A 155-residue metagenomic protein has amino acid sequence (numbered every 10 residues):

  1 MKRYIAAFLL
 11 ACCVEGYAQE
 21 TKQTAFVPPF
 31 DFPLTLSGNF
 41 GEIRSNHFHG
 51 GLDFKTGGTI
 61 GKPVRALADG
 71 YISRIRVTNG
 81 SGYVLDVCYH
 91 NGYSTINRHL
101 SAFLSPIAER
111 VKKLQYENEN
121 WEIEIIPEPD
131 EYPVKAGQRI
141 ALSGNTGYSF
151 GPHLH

Functional and structural regions predicted by a protein language model:
Y4-C13: Sec-dependent N-terminal signal peptides
C13-V14, E119: Short, flexible coil/linker elements and helix-boundary hinge sites characteristic of intrinsically disordered
A18-T95, S101-P106, W121-E122, E128-D130 (+2 more regions): Surface-exposed, glycine-biased beta-strand/turn segments
R110-E122: A solvent-exposed, charged loop/short amphipathic helix patch at secondary-structure junctions
